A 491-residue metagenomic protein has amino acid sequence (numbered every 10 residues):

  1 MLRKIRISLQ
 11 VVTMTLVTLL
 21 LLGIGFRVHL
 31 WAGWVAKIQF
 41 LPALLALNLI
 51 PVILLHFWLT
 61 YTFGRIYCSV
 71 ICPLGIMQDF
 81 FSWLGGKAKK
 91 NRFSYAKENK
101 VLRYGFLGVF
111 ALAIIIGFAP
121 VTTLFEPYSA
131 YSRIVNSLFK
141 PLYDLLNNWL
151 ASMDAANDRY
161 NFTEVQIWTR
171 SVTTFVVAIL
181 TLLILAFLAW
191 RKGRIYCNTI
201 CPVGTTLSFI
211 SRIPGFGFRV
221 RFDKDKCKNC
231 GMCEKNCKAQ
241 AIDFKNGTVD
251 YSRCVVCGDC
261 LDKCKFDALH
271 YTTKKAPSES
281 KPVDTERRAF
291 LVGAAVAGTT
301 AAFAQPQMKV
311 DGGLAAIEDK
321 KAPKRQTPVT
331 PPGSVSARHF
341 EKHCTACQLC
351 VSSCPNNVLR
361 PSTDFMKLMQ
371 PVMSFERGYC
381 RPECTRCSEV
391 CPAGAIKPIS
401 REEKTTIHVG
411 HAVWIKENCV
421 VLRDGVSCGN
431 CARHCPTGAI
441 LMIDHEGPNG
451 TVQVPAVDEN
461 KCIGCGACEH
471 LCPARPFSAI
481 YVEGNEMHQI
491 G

Functional and structural regions predicted by a protein language model:
M1-R253, G258-G491: Non-ligating segments of multi-cofactor redox enzymes
